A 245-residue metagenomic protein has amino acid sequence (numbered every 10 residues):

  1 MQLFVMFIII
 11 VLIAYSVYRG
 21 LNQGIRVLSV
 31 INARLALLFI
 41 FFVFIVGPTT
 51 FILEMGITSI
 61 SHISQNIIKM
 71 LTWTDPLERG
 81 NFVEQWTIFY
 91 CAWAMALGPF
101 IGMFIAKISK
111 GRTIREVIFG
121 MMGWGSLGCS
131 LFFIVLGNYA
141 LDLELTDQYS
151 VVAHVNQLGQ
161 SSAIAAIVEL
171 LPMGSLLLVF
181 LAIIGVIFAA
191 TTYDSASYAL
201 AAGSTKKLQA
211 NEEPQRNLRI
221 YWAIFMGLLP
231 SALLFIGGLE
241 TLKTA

Functional and structural regions predicted by a protein language model:
M1, L38-T74, L136-L141: Hydrophobic alpha-helical segments and their helix-loop junctions in multi-pass secondary transporters
M1-Q2, N22-A33, E54-H62, V83-Y90 (+4 more regions): Transmembrane helix-loop boundary segments of multi-pass membrane transporters
Q2-A14, Y18, T87-A96, V117-L158 (+2 more regions): Loop-to-transmembrane helix boundary motifs in multi-pass membrane proteins
Q2-Y18, T49-L53, W73-R112, F180-Y193: Hydrophobic, membrane-embedded alpha-helices of multi-pass small-molecule transporters
G20-G24, I105-R115, S195-N217, G238: Alpha-helical transmembrane segments
A33-F44, W124-S130: Small-residue-rich segments of transmembrane alpha-helices in multi-pass membrane proteins, especially helix faces
I67-R79, A153-G174: Interfacial loop/helix-cap signal at membrane boundaries in integral membrane proteins
L178-K207, L229: Alpha-helical transmembrane segments of helical membrane proteins, especially in multi-pass transport, channel
